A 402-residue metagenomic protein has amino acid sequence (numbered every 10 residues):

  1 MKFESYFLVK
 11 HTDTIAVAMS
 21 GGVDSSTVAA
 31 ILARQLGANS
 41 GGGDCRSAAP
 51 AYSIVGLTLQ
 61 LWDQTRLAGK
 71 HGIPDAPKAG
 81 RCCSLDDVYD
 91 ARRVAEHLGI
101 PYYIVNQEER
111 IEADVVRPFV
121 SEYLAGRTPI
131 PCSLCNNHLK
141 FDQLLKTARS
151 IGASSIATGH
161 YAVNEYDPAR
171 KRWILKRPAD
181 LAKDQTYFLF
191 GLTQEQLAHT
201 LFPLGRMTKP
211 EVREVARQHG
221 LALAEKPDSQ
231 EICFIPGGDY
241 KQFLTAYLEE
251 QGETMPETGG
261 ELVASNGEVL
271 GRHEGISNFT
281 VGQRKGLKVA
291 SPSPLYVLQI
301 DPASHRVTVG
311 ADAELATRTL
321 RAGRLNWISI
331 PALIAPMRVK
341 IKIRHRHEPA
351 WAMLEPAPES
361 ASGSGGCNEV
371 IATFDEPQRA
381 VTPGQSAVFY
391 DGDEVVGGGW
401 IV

Functional and structural regions predicted by a protein language model:
M1-F190, L201, P210-V212, A361 (+1 more regions): ATP-dependent adenylation/nucleotidyltransferase module used to activate substrates
T12, V23, A157-N164, P168-A169 (+1 more regions): AMP-forming adenylation/ATP pyrophosphatase catalytic core
